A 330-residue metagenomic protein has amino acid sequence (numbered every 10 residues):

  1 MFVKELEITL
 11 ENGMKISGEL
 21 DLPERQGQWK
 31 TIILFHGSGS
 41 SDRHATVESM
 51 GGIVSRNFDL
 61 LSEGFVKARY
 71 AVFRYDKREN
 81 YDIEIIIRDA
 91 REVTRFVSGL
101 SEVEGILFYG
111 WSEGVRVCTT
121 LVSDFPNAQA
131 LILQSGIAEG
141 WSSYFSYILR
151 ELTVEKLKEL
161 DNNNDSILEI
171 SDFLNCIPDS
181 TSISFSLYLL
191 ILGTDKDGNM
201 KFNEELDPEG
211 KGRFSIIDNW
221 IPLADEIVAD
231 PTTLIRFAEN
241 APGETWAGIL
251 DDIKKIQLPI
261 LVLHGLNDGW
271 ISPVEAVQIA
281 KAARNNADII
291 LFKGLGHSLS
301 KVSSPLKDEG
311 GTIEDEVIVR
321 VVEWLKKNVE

Functional and structural regions predicted by a protein language model:
M1-G27: N-terminal cap/lid segment of alpha/beta-hydrolase-fold proteins
R25-Q28, I32-G64: Short, surface-exposed "cap/lid" segments of acyl-processing enzymes
N57, Y81-G99: Alpha/beta-hydrolase active-site loop
F96-E151: Primarily recognizes the serine-hydrolase "nucleophile elbow" in alpha/beta-hydrolase and SGNH/GDSL folds
Q134-D251: Accessory cap/linker subdomain of secreted extracellular hydrolases
I256, V262-H264, D268: Short beta-strand/loop motif that positions the catalytic acidic residue of the alpha/beta-hydrolase fold
L258, I271-K281: Short alpha-helix in the alpha/beta-hydrolase fold that links the catalytic acid
L295-L299, S303-E330: Catalytic active-site module of serine/aspartate enzymes centered on a nucleophile-bearing elbow/loop
